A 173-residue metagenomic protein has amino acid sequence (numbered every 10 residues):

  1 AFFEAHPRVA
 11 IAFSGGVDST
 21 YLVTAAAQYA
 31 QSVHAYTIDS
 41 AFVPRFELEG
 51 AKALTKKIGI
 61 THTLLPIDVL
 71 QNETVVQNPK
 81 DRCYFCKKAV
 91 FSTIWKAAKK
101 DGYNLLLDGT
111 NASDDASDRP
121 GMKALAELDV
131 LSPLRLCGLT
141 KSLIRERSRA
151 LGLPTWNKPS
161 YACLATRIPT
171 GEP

Functional and structural regions predicted by a protein language model:
A1-A150: ATP-dependent adenylation/nucleotidyltransferase module used to activate substrates
R135-P173: Mid-to-C-terminal catalytic subdomains of enzymes that bind/position adenosyl phosphate moieties or nucleic-acid
